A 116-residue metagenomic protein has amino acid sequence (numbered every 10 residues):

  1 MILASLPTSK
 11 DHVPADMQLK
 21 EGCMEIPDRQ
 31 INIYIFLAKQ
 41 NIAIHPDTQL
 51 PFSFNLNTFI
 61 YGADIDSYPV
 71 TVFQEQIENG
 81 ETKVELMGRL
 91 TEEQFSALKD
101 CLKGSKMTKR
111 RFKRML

Functional and structural regions predicted by a protein language model:
M1-L116: Conserved functional hotspots at enzyme active or ligand-binding sites that engage polyanionic ligands
